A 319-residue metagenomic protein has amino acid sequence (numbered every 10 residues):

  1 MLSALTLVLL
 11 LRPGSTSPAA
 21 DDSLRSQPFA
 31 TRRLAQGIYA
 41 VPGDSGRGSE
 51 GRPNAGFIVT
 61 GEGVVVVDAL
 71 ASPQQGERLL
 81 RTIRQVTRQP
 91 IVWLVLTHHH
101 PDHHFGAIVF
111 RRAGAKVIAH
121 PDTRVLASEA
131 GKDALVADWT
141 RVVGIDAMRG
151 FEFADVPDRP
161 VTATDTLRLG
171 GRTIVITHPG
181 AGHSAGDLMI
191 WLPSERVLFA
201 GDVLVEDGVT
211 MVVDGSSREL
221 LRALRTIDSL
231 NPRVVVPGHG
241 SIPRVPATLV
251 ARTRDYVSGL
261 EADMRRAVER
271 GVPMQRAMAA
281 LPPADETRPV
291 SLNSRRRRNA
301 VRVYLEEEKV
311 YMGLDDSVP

Functional and structural regions predicted by a protein language model:
L2-R12: Bacterial N-terminal signal peptides
D22, S26-P28, R33-L34, R124-P179 (+4 more regions): Metallo-beta-lactamase
R25, E269-P319: C-terminal regulatory/interaction regions
R32-Q85, L188-G201: Conserved beta-strand hairpin/beta-sheet module of binuclear metal-dependent hydrolase folds, prominently
D44-S45, A69-L70, H99, D122 (+2 more regions): Active-site metal-binding loops of divalent metal-dependent hydrolases
V59-V65, P73-A119, P160, L230: Active-site metal-binding motif and surrounding structural segment of the metallo-beta-lactamase
L167, S184-D214, P319: Mobile, glycine- and charge-enriched loop segments and immediately flanking short secondary-structure elements within
W191, V197, E219-R276, A280: Divalent-metal (often Zn2+) His-rich catalytic cores of metallo-beta-lactamase-fold enzymes
